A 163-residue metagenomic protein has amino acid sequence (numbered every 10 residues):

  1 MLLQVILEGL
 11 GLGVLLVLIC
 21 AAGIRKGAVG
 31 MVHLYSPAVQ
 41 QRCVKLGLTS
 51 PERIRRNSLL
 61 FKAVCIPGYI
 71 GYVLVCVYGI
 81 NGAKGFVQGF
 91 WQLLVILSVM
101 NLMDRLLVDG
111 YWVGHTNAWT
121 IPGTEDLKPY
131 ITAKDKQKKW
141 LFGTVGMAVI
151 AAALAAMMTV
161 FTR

Functional and structural regions predicted by a protein language model:
I6-G30, I96-W112: Hydrophobic alpha-helical membrane-embedded segments
E8, G82-V99: Interfacial segments of alpha-helical transmembrane regions
L15-S58: Interfacial loop at the N-terminal end of multi-pass membrane proteins
Q40-I54, T120-K138: Short membrane-interface loop/juxtamembrane segments of multi-pass integral membrane proteins
S58-Y78, K139-A153: Core segments of transmembrane alpha-helices that mediate helix-helix packing or line hydrophobic substrate/ligand
L97-D109, I131-I150: C-terminal halves and exits of single transmembrane alpha-helices
R105-E125: Juxtamembrane non-transmembrane "cap" segments at the membrane-aqueous interface of multi-pass membrane proteins
L154-R163: Juxtamembrane boundary at the C-terminal end of a transmembrane helix
